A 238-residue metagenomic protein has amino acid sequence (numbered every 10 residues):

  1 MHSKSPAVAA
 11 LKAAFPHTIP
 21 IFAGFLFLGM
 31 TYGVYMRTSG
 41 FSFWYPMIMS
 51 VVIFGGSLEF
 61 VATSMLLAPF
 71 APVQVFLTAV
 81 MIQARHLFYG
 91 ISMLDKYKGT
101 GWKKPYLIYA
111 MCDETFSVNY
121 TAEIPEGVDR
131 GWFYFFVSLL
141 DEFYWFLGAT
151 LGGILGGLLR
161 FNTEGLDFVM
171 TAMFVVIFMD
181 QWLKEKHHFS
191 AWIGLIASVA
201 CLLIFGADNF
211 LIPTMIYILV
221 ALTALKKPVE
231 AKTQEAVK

Functional and structural regions predicted by a protein language model:
M1-A13: Short, Lys/Arg-rich, polar N-terminal cytosolic tail immediately upstream of the first transmembrane signal-anchor
H2-S3, F76-D167: Helix-loop-helix junctions within the multi-pass membrane cores of secondary transporters/permeases
L11-L28, F41-M47, V52-G55, R160 (+3 more regions): Helical membrane-embedded segments and adjacent short helical loop/helix-boundary regions of multi-pass membrane
A13-I108, A122, Y144: Pore-lining transmembrane helices
F25-V34, E59-F60, Q83-I91, E114-V118 (+6 more regions): Transmembrane alpha-helical segments of multi-pass membrane transport proteins and ion-pumping complexes
G40, P69, G99, G127 (+2 more regions): Helix-loop interface residues and adjacent transmembrane-helix termini in multi-pass membrane transporters, primarily
G131-T214, V220: Membrane-embedded alpha-helical modules
A224-V237: Membrane-interface capping segments at transmembrane-helix boundaries
